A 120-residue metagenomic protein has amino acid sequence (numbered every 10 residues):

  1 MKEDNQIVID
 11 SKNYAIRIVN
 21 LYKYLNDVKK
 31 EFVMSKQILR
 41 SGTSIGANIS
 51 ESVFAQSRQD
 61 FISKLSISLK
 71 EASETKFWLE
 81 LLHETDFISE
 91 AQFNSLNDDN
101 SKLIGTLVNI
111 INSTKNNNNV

Functional and structural regions predicted by a protein language model:
M1-A47, E51, A55-V120: Short, C-terminally biased terminal segments at protein or domain edges
